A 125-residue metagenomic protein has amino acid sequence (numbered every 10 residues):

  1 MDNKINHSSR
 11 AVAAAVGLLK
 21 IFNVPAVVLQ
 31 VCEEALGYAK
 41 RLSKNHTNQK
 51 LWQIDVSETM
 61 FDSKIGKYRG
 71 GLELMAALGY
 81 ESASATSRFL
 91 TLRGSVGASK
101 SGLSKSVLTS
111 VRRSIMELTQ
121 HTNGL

Functional and structural regions predicted by a protein language model:
M1-L125: Ubiquitin-system adaptor modules
